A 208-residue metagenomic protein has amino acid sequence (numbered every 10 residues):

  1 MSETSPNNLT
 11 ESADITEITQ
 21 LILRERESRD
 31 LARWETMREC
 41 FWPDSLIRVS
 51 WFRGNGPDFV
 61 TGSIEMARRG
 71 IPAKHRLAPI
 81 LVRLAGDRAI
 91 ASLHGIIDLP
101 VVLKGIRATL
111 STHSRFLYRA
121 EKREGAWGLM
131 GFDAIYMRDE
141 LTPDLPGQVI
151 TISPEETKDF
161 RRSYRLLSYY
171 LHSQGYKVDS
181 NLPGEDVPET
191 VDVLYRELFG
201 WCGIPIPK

Functional and structural regions predicted by a protein language model:
S2-T19, A126-K208: Terminal "cap-and-tail" regions of soluble proteins that handle hydrophobic small molecules
N8, S12, S50, R107: Charge-dense, low-complexity intrinsically disordered segments
D14-D30: Short, aromatic-enriched amphipathic alpha-helices that serve as compact interaction elements
E17, K74, L110-H113: Short, glycine/acidic-rich beta->alpha junctions
E27-S28, C40, Y118-E121: Conserved catalytic-core segments centered on acid/base and nucleophilic motifs
W34-L99, L198: A solvent-exposed, acidic/Ser-Thr-rich amphipathic alpha-helical stretch
L77-V82, R115-E121, A134-I135: Hydrophobic/aromatic beta-strand elements that line small-molecule binding cavities or substrate pockets in beta-rich
R88-E124, R138-F160: Exposed beta-sheet edge and beta->alpha loop/turn motif
